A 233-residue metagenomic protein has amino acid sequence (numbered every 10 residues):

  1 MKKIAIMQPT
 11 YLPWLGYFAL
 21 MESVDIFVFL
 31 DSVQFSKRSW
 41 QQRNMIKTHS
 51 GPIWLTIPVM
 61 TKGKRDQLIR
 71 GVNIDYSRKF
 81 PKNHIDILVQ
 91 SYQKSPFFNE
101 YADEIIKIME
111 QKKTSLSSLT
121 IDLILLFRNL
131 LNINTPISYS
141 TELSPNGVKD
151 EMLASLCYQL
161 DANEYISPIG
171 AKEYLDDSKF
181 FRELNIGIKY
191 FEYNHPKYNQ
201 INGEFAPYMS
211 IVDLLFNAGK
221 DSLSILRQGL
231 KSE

Functional and structural regions predicted by a protein language model:
M1-E233: Residues lining hydrophobic/aromatic ligand-binding pockets adjacent to catalytic sites
